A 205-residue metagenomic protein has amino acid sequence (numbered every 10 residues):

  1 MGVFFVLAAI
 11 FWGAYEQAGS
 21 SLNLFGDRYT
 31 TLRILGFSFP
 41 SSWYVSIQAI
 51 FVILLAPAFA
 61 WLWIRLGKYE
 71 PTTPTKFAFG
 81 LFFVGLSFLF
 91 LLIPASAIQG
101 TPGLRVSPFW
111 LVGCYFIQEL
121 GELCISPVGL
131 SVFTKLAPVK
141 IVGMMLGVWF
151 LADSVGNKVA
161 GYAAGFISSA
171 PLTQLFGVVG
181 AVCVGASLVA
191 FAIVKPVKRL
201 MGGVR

Functional and structural regions predicted by a protein language model:
M1-S41, V45: Extracytoplasmic gate region of multi-pass secondary transporters
F37-Y69, F79-F88: Transmembrane alpha-helices of Major Facilitator/SLC transporters
V45-V52, G143-A160: Glycine-rich segments within core transmembrane alpha-helices of 12-TM secondary carriers
T72, F79, V106, W110-G113 (+2 more regions): Cytoplasmic loop-to-transmembrane helix junctions
F79-G103: C-terminal ends and interior cores of transmembrane alpha-helices in multi-pass membrane transporters/permeases
G100-C124: Hydrophobic core of transmembrane alpha-helices in multi-pass small-molecule transporters, especially MFS/SLC-type
L123-P138: Intracellular juxtamembrane helix-capping segments at the cytosolic ends of symmetry-related transmembrane helices
T173-K195: Symmetry-related core transmembrane helices of the 12-TM Major Facilitator Superfamily/SLC fold
